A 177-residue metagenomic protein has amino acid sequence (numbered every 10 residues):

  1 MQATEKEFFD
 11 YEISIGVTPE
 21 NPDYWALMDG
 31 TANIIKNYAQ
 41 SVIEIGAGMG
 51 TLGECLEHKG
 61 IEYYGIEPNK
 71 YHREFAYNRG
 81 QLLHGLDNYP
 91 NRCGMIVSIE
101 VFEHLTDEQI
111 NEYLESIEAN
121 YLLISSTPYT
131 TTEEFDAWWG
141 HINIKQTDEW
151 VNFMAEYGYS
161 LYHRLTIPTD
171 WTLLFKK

Functional and structural regions predicted by a protein language model:
M1-R92, V97, E108-S116, A137-F153 (+1 more regions): Conserved N-terminal segment of class I S-adenosyl-L-methionine
V101-H104: Hydrophobic adenine-recognition pocket in adenosine-nucleotide-binding enzymes
A119-T132: Conserved beta-strand signature within the Rossmann-like core of class I S-adenosyl-L-methionine
